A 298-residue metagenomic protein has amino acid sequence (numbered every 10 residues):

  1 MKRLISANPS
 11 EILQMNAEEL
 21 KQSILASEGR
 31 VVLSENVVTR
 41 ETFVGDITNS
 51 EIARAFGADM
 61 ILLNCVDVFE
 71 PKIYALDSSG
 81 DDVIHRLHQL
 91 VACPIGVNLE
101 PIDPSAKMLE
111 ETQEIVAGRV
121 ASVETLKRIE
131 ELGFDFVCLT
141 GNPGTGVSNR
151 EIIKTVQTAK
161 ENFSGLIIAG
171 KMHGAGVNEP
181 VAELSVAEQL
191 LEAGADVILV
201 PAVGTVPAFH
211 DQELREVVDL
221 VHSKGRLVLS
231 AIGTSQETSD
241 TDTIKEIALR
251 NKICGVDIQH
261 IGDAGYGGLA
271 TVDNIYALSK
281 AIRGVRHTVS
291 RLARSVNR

Functional and structural regions predicted by a protein language model:
M1-V37, I47, D81-N98, R215-D219 (+1 more regions): N-terminal amphipathic alpha-helix/helix-capping segment at the start of soluble metabolic enzymes
P9-S10, V37-E41, E114-V116, G176-N178 (+1 more regions): Short, flexible loop segments at the rims of nucleotide/cofactor-binding pockets, characterized by
V32, I95, I167, V228-L229: Hydrophobic beta-strand scaffold residues
E35, N98, A169-G170, A231 (+1 more regions): Generic beta-sheet signal
G45-F69, Y74-L76, L109-L227, D242-A264 (+2 more regions): Alpha/beta enzyme core
I73-H85, V217, A264-R294: C-terminal helical cap(s) of enzyme catalytic domains, especially alpha/beta-barrels
P101-I102: Short glycine-enriched loops at secondary-structure junctions
H222, I232-E237: Hydrophobic alpha-helical bundle architecture
